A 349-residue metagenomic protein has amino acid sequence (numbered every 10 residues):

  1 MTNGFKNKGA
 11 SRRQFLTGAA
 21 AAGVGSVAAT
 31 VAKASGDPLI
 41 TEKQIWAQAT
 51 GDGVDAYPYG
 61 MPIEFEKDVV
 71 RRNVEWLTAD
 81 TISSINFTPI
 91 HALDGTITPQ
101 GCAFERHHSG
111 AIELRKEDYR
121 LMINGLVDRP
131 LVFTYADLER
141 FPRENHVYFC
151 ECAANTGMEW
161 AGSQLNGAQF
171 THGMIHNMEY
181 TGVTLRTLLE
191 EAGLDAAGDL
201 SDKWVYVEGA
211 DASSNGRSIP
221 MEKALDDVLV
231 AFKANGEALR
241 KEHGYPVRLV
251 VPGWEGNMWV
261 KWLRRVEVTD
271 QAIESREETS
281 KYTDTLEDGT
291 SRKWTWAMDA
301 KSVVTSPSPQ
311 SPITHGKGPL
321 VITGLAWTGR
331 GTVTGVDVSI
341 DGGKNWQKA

Functional and structural regions predicted by a protein language model:
M1-S11, A21-G23: N-terminal secretory signal peptides
A29-A32: N-terminal signal peptide c-region/cleavage motif recognized by signal peptidases
G36-A349: Structured, non-membrane catalytic/scaffold regions adjacent to prosthetic-group chemistry
